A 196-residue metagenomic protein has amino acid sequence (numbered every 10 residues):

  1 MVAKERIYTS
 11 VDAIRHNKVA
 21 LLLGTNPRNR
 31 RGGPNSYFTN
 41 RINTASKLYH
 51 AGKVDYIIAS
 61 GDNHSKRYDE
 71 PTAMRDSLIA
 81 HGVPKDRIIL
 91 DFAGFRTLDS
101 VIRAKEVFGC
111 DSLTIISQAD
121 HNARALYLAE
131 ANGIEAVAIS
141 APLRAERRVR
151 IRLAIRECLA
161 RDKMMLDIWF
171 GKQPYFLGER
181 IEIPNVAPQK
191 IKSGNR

Functional and structural regions predicted by a protein language model:
M1-H16, F176-P184, Q189-K190, G194-R196: N-terminal membrane-anchoring alpha-helices
V2-I155: A structural signal for short, hydrophobic/glycine-enriched beta-strand patches
H64-D69, V137-S140, L159-D167, E182-P188: A general structural signal for short secondary-structure boundary/capping elements
I151-L177: A transmembrane-helix-recognition feature enriched in membrane-embedded lipid enzymes and envelope glyco-/phospholipid
